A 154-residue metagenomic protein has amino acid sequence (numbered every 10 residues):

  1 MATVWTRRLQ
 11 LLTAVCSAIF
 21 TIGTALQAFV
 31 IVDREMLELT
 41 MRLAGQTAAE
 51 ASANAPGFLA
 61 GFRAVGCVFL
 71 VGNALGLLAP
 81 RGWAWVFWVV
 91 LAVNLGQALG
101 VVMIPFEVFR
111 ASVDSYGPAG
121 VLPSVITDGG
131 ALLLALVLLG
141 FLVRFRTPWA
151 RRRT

Functional and structural regions predicted by a protein language model:
M1-L37, G140-T154: Cytosolic juxtamembrane helix and N-cap/initiation of the first transmembrane helix
R7-T21, G66, F87, L91-N94 (+3 more regions): Residues within membrane-spanning alpha-helices of integral membrane proteins, especially the hydrophobic core/packing
A28-I31, A51-F69: A loop-to-helix transmembrane entry motif
A28-M41, M103-R110: Membrane-helix interface motif
M36-A55: Perimembrane loop-to-helix junctions flanking transmembrane segments
V71-L95: Juxtamembrane helix-break-helix junctions at the cytosolic face of small multi-pass alpha-helical membrane proteins
V86-P123: Hydrophobic alpha-helical transmembrane segments of integral membrane proteins
V101, D114-R144: Alpha-helical membrane-associated segments of multi-pass integral membrane proteins
